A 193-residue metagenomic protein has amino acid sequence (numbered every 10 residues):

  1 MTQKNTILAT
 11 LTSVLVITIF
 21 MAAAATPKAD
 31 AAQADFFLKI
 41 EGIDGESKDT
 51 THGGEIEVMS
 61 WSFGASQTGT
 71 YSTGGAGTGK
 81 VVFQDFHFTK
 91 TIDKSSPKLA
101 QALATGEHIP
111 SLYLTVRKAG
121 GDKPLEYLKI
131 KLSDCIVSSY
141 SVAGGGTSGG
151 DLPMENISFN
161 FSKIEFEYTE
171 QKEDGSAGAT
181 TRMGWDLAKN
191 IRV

Functional and structural regions predicted by a protein language model:
M1-T6: N-terminal secretory signal peptides that target proteins for export/translocation
I7, T12, G69-T70: Hydrophobic alpha-helical segments, principally membrane-spanning helices and signal/leader peptides
L11-A23: Bacterial N-terminal signal peptides
P27-V193: Glycine-rich, low-complexity intrinsically disordered segments
